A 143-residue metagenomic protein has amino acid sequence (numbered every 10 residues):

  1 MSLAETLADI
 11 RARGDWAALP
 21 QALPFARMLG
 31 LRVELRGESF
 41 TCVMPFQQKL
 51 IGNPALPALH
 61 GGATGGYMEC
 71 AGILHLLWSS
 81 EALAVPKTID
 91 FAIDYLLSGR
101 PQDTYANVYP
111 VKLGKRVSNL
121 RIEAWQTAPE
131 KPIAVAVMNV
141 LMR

Functional and structural regions predicted by a protein language model:
M1-E5, L74, G99-P101, Y105-R143: HotDog/MaoC-like acyl-thioester-processing domains
M1-M28, R32: N-terminal leader/capping segments at the start of a protein or of a new domain
M28, E38-T41, D90, D103-Y105 (+2 more regions): Intrinsic-disorder/low-complexity, polar/charged segments enriched in Ser/Thr/Lys/Arg/Asp/Glu/Gln
L29-A58: Catalytic strand-loop segment that frames the active site of acyl-thioester-processing enzymes
L59-A82: Active-site helix/loop of acyl-thioester processing domains in fatty-acid/polyketide metabolism, spanning hotdog-fold
A84-T88: A short coil-to-beta-strand element that immediately follows conserved catalytic motifs
